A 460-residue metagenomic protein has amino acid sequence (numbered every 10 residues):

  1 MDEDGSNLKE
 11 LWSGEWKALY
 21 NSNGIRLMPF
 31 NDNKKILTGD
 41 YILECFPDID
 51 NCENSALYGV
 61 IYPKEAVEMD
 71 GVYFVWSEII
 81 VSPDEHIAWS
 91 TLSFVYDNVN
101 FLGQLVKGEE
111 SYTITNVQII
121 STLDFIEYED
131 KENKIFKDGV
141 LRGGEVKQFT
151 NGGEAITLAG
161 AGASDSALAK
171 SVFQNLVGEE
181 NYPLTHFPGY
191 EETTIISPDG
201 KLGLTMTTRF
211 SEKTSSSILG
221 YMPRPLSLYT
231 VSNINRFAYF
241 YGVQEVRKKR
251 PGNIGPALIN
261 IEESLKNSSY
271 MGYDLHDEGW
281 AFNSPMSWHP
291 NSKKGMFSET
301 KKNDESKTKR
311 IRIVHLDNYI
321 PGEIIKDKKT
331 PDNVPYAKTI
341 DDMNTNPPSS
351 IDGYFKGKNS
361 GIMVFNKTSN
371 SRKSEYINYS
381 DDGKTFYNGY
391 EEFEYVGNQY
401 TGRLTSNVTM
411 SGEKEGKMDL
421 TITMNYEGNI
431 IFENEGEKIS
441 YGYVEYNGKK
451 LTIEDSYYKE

Functional and structural regions predicted by a protein language model:
M1-E460: Sequence signature of WD/YWTD-type beta-propeller architectures
